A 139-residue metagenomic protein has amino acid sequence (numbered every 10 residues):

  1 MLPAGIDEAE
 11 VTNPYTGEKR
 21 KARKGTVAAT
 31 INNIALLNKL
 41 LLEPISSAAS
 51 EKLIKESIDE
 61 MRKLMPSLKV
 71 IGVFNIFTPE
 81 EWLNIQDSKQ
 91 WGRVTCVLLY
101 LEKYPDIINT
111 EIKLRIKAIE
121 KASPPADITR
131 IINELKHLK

Functional and structural regions predicted by a protein language model:
M1-I45: Short N-terminal mixed-charge amphipathic segments
A28-K139: Short, surface-exposed, charged amphipathic helix/loop patches that serve as local interaction elements
